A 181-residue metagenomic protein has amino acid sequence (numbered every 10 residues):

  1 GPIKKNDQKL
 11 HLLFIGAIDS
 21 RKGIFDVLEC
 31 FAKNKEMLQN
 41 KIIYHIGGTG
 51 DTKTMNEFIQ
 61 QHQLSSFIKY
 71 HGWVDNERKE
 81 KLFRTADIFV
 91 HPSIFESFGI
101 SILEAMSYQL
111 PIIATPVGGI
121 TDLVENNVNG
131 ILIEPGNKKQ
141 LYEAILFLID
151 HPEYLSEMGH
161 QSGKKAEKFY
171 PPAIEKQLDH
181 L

Functional and structural regions predicted by a protein language model:
K4-K22, L28-F31, H45: Conserved donor-binding/catalytic core segment of Leloir-type glycosyltransferases
I15, I43-N56, G72: Glycosyltransferase donor-sugar binding loop
N56-V74: Nucleotide-activated donor-binding/catalytic signature segment of Leloir-type glycosyltransferases, i.e., the conserved
W73-V74, K81-A86: Short alpha-helical donor nucleotide-sugar binding micro-motif in glycosyltransferases
I94: Aromatic "clamp/platform" in nucleotide-sugar-dependent glycosyltransferases that forms part of the donor/acceptor
P111-A114, V124: Short hydrophobic beta-strand element within catalytic cores of glycosyltransferases and related nucleotide-activated
N126-N127, I131-K138, F147-P152: Conserved acidic donor-binding segment of nucleotide-sugar-dependent glycosyltransferases
Q140, F147, Y154-K168: A short, well-ordered alpha-helix in the C-terminal region of glycosyltransferases
